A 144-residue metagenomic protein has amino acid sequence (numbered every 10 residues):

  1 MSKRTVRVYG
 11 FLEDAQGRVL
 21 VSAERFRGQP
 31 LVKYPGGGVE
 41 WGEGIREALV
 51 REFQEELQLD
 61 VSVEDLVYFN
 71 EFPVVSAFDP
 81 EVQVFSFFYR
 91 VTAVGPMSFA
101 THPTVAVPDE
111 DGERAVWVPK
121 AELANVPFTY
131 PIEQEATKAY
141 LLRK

Functional and structural regions predicted by a protein language model:
M1-Y34, A93: N-terminal strand-loop-strand
S2-R4, L31, D79-F85, V107-G112: A generic structural micro-feature
L12, R90-T92, W117-P119: Short, well-ordered beta-strand micro-motif
R25-F26, Y130-K144: Compositionally biased, intrinsically disordered linkers/stalks adjacent to structured regions
Y34-P35, V39-V67: The catalytic Nudix box helix
V39, A93, K120-L123: Hydrophobic pocket-lining residues within nucleotide cofactor-binding pockets
F72-H102: Active-site-adjacent beta-strand/loop module that shapes the phosphate/pyrophosphate-binding cleft
T101-A136: NUDIX/MutT-family hydrolases
